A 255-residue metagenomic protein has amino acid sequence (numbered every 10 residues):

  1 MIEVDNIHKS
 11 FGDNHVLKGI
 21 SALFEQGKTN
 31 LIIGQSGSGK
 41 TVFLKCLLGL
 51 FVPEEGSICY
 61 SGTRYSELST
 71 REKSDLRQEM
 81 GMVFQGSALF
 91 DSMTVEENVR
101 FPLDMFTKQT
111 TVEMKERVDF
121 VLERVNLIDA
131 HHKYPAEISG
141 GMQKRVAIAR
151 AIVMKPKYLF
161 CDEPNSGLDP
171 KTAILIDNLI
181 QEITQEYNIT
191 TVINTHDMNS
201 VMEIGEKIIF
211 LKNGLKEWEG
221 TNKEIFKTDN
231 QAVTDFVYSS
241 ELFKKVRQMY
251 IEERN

Functional and structural regions predicted by a protein language model:
L48: Helix-to-loop junction immediately C-terminal to a conserved catalytic motif
G56-R64: Conserved ABC transporter NBD signature motif
T111-D129: Conserved ABC ATPase "signature" region
Y134-I138, M142: Conserved ABC ATPase signature
V153-K157: A short, proline-enriched helix->beta-strand linker immediately N-terminal to the Walker B motif in ABC-type P-loop
L159-D162: Catalytic Walker B motif of ABC-type/P-loop ATPase nucleotide-binding domains
P170-T172: Helix N-cap at the start of a conserved alpha-helix in ABC-type nucleotide-binding domains
